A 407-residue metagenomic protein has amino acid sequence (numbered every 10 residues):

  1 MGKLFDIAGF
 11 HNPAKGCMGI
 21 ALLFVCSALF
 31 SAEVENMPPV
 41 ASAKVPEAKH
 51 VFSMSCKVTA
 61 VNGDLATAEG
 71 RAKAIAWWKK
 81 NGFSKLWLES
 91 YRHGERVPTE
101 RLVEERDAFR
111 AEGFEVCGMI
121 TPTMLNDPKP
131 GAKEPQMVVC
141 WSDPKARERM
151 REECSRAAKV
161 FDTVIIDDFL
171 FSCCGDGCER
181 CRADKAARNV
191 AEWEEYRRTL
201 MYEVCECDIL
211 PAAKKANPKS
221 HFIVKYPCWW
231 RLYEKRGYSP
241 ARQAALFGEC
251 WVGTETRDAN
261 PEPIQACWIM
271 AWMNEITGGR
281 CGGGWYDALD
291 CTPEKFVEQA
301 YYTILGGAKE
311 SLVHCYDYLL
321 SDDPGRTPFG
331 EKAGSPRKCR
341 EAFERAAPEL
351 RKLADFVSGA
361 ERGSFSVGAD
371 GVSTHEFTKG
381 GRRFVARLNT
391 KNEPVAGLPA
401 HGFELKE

Functional and structural regions predicted by a protein language model:
L4: Cationic, low-complexity basic patches in intrinsically disordered or flexible, solvent-exposed regions
A8, G19-A21, A76: Residues marking helix boundaries in flexible regions
A8, P13-A14: Intrinsically disordered, low-complexity segments enriched in serine/proline and basic residues
A14, L23, G175-C178: Mature extracytoplasmic/luminal segments of secretory-pathway proteins
C17-A28: Bacterial N-terminal signal peptides
C17-G19, E33-N36: Residue-level detector of intrinsically disordered terminal segments
V34-E407: Glycan-processing catalytic domains of CAZymes
